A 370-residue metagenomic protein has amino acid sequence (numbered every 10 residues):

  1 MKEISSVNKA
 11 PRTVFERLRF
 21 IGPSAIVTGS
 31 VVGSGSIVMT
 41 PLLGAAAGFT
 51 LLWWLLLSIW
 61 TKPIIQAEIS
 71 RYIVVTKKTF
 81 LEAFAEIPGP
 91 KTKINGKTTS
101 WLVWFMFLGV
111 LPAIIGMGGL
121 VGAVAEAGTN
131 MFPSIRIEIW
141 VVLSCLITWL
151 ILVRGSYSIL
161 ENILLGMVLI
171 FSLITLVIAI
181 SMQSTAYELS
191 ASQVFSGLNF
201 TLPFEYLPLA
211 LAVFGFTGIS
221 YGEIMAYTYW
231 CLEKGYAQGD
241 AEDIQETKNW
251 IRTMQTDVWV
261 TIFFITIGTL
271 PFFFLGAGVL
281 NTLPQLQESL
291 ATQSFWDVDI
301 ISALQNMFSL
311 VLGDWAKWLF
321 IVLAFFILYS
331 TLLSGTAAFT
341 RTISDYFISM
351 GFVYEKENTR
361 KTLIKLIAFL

Functional and structural regions predicted by a protein language model:
M1-S36, K97, L211, A241 (+1 more regions): Membrane-interface "cap" regions at the ends of multi-pass membrane proteins
R19-T61, D299-M307: Transmembrane helix-boundary motif of multi-pass solute transporters/channels
V27, W54-P90, F105-P112, S330 (+1 more regions): Juxtamembrane transmembrane-helix boundary signature
I64-V75, C231-L232, G239, F263-I301: Extracellular/periplasmic helix-exit of transmembrane alpha-helices
G96-P133, L328-Y346: Hydrophobic transmembrane alpha-helices that form the core helical bundles of multi-pass secondary transporters
A123-M131, S144-M167, I178-M182: Membrane-water interface regions at transmembrane-helix termini and the short interhelical loops of multi-pass membrane
I137-L143, F347-L370: Loop-to-transmembrane helix boundary motifs in multi-pass membrane proteins
L169-L202, A210-Y229: Hydrophobic alpha-helical segments and their helix-loop junctions in multi-pass secondary transporters
